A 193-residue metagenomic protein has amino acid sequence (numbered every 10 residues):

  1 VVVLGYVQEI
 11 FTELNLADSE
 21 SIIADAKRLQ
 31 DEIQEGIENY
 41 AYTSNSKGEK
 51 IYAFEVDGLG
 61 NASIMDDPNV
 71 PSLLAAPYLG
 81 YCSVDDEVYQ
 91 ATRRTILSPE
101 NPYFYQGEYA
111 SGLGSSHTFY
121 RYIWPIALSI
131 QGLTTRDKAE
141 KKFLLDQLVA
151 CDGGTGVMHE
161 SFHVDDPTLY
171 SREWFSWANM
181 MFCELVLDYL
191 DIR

Functional and structural regions predicted by a protein language model:
V1, E13-A127, T134-R136: Extended ligand-binding clefts on enzyme/binding-domain cores
V1-V7: Helix-rich catalytic cores of soluble enzyme domains
V7-I10, Y189: TPR/TPR-like alpha-solenoid repeats
M65-S83, R121-R193: C-terminal capping/lid segments that line or modulate ligand- or cofactor-binding pockets
